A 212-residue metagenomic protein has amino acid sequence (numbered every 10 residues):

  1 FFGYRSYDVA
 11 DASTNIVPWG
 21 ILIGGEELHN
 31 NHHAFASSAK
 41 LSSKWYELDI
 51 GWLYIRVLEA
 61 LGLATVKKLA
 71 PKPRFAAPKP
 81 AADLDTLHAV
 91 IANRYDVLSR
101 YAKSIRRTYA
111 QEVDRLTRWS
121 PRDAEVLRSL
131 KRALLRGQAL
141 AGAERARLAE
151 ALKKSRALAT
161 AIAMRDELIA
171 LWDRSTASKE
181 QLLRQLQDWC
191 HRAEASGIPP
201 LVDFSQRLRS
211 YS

Functional and structural regions predicted by a protein language model:
F1-Y211: Hydrophobic transmembrane helical bundles of multi-pass organellar membrane proteins
